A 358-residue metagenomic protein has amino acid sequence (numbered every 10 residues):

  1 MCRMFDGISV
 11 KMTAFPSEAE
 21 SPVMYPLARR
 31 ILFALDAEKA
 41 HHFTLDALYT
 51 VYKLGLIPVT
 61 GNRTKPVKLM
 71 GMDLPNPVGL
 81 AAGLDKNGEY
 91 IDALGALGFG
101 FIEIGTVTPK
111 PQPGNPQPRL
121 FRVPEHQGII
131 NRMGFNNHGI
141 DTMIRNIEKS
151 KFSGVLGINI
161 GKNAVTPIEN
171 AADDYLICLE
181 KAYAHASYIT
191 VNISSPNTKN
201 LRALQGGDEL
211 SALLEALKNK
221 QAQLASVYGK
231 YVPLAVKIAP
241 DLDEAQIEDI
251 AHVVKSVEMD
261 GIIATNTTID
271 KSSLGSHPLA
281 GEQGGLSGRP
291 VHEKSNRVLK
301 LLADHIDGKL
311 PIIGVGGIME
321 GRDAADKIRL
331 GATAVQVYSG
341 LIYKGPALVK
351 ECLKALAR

Functional and structural regions predicted by a protein language model:
D36, L80, I102, M143 (+6 more regions): Conserved, mostly hydrophobic/aromatic
L45-T60, P196-E209, H252-G308, K344 (+1 more regions): Glycine/Thr-rich beta-alpha phosphate-binding loop at enzyme active sites
M72-G79, S153-I158, Q223-L242, D304-G314: Short beta-strand/loop segments at the ligand-binding rim of alpha/beta enzyme cores
N87-L94, L242-S256, G308, I318-V335: Catalytic cores of alpha/beta
E103-Q112, I193-S195, G261-I269, I318 (+1 more regions): Glycine-rich phosphate-binding active-site loops on the catalytic face of alpha/beta enzymes
G105-V155: A gly/proline- and charged-residue-enriched helix-loop-helix capping module
P111-Q127, S273-G284, G340-R358: C-terminal helical cap(s) of enzyme catalytic domains, especially alpha/beta-barrels
N163-L176, E209, A235-K255: Active-site glycine- and acidic-residue-rich loops that bind and position anionic ligands or nucleotide-like cofactors
